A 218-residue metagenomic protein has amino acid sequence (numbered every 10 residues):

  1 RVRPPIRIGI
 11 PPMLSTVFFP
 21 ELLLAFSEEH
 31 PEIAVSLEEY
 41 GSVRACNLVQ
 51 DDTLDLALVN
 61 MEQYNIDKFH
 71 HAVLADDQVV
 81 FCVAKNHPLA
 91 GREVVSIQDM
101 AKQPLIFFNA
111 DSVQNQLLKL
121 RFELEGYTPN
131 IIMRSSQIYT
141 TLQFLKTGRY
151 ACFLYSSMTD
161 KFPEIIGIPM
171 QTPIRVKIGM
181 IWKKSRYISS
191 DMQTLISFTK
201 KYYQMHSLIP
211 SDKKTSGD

Functional and structural regions predicted by a protein language model:
R1-G9, S27-E28, Q63-A72, A90-V94 (+2 more regions): Short helix-loop hinge/linker segments at domain boundaries
R3-Y64, R134-S135: Central regulatory/effector-binding core of bacterial HTH transcription factors
P5-G9, A57, C82, I106 (+1 more regions): Short, well-ordered beta-strand segments
V17, A90, P104-E125, I188-I196 (+1 more regions): Secondary-structure junction motif
G41-L54, N60, V113-I166: Hydrophobic hinge/microswitch elements
I66-A72, D77, Y139-Y187: Beta-alpha-beta core module
K68-V79, V83-L105, S190-Q193: Flexible hinge/capping segments at coil-to-helix
V83-A84, F108-N109, L154-Y155: Thr-Gly-centered strand-to-loop micro-motif
